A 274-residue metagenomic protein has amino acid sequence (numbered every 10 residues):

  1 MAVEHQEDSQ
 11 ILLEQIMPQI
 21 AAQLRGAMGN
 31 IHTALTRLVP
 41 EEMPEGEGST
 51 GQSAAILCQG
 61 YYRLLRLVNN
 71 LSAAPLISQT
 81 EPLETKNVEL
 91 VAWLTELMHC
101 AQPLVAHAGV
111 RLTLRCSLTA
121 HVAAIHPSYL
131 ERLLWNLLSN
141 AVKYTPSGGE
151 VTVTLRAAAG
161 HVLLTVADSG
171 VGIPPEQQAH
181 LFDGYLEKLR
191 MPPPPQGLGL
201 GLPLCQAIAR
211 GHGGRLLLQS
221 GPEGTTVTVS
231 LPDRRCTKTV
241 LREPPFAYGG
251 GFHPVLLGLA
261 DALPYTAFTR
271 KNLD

Functional and structural regions predicted by a protein language model:
Q59-L64: Short alpha-helical segment of the dimerization/phosphotransfer core of two-component systems
S78-E84, V122-I125: Conserved micro-motifs of the catalytic ATP-binding
K86-N87, R111-H121, D183: Conserved catalytic submotifs in the C-terminal HATPase_c
A141-V142: Short helix-loop "hinge" at the ATP-lid/N-box region of the Bergerat-fold HATPase_c
D168: Acidic ATP/Mg2+-coordinating residue in the GHKL
I173-Y185: Short conserved segment of the HATPase_c
G213-G214: Conserved glycine-rich
